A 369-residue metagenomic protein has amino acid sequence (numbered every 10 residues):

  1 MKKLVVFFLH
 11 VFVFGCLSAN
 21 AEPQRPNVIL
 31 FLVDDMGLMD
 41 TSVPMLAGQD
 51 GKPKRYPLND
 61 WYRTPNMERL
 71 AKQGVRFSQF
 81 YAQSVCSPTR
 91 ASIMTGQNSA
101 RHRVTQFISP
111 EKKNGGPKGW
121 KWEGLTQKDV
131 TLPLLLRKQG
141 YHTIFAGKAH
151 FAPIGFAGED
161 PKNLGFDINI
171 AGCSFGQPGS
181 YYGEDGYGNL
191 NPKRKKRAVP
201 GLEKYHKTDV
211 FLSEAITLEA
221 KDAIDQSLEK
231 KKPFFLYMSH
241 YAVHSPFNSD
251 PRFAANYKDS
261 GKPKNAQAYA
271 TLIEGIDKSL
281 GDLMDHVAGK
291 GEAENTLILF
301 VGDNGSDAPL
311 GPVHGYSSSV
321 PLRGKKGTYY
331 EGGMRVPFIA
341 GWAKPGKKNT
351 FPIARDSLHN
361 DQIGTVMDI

Functional and structural regions predicted by a protein language model:
V6-G15: Bacterial N-terminal signal peptides
E22-V75, A149: Active-site-proximal N-terminal segment of extracellular/periplasmic enzymes that hydrolyze or transfer
R25-M39, L70, Q79, I93-T95 (+9 more regions): Beta-strand elements within well-structured catalytic alpha/beta cores of enzymes that handle phosphate/sulfate esters
M45, R76-Q97, T105-P110, F145-A157 (+3 more regions): Short, solvent-exposed turn/loop segments enriched in Gly/Ser/Thr/Pro and often Arg
P57-T64, Y81-V85, G119-V130, H206-E214 (+3 more regions): A short beta-strand-to-alpha-helix junction
Q73, M94, A171, Q177-S180 (+5 more regions): Substrate-binding rim/cap in mid-to-C-terminal beta-strand-loop elements of soluble/periplasmic
V104-H142, A149-F234, H240-S249, K258-P263 (+1 more regions): Formylglycine-dependent
P233, S239-H240, G275-H314: Metal-dependent active-site segment of extracytoplasmic phospho-/sulfohydrolases and closely related
